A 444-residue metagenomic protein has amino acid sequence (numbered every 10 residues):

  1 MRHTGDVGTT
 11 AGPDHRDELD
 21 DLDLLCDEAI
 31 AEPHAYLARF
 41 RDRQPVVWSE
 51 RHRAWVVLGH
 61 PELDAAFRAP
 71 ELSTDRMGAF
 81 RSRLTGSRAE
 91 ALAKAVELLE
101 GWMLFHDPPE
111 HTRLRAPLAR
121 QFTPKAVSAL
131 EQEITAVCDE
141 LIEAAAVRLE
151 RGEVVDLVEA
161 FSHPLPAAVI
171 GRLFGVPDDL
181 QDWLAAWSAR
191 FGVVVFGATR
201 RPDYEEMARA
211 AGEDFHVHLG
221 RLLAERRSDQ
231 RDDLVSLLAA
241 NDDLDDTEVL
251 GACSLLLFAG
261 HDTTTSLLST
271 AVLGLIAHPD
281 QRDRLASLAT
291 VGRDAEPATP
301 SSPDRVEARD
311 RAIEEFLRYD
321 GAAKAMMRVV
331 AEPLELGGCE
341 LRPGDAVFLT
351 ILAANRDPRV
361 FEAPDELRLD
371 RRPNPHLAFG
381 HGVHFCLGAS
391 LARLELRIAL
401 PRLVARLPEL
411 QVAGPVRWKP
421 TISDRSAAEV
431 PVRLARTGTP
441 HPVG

Functional and structural regions predicted by a protein language model:
M1-G444: Cytochrome P450
